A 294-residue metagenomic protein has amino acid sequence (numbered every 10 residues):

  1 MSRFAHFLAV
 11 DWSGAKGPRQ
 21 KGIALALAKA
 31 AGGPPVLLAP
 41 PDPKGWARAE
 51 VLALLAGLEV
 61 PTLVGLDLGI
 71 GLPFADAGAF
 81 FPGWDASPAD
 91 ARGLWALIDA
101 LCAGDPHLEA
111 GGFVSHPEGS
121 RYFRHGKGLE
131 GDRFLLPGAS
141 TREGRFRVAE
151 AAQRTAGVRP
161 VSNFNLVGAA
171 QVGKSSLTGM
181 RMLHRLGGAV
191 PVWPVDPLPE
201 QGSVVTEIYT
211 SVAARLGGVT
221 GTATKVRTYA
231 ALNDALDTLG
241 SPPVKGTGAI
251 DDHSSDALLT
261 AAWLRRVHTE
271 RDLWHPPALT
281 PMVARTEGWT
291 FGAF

Functional and structural regions predicted by a protein language model:
S2-L8, W12-F294: RNase H-like (RuvC/DEDD) metal-dependent nuclease/polynucleotide-processing core
